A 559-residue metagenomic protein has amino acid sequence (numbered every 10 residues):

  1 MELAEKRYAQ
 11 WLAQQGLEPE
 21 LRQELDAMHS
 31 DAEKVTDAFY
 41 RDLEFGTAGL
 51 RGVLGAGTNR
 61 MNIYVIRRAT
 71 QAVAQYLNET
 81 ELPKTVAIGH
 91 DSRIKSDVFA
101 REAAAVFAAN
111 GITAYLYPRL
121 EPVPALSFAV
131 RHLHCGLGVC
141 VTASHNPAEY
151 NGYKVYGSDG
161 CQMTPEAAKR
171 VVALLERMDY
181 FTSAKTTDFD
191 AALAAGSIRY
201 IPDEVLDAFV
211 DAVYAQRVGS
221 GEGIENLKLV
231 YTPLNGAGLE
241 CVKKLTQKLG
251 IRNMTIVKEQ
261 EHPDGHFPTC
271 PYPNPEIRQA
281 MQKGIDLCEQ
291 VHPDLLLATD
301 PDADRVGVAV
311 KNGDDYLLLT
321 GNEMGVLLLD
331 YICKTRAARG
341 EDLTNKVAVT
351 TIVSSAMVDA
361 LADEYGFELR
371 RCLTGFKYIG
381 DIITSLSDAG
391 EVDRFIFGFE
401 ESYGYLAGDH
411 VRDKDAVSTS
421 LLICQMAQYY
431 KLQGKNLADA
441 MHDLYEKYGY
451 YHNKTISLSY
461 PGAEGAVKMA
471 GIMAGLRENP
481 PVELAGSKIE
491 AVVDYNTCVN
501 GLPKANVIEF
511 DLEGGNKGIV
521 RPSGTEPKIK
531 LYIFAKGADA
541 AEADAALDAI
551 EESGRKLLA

Functional and structural regions predicted by a protein language model:
L3-A103, A192-L193, I198-N226, A237: An N-terminal, well-structured beta->alpha segment
K34-F39, L43, N151-A280, L287: Gly/Ser/Thr-enriched, mixed-charge loops and adjacent short helices that form phosphate/oxyanion-binding elements
F39-N59, A143-S144, P233-L245, P301 (+3 more regions): Conserved phosphate/anionic-ligand binding catalytic regions in large, soluble enzymes, centered on
T85-D91, K228-Y231, E240, L406 (+1 more regions): Short glycine-rich or small-residue beta-strand-to-loop segments that form or flank ligand, phosphate, metal/Fe-S
A87-Y150, K248, R252-V308: N-terminal small/polar loop signature for handling phosphorylated ligands or for N-terminal nucleophile
S158-C161, A173, D179, D286-T350 (+1 more regions): Replace "Mg2+/Mn2+-dependent" with "divalent metal-dependent
E289, P293-L295, D315, T335-R521 (+3 more regions): Phosphate-binding and adjacent anionic-ligand microenvironments
